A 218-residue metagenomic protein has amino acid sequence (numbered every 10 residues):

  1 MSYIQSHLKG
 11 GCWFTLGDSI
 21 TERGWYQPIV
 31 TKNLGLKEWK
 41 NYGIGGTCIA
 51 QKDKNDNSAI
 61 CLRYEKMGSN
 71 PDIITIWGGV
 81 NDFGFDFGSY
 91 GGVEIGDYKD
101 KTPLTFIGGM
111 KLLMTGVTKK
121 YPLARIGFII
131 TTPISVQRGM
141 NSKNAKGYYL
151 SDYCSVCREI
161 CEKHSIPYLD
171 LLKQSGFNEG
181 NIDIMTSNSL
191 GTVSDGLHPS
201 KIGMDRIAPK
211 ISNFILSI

Functional and structural regions predicted by a protein language model:
M1-I4: A short, compositionally biased domain-edge/stem linker segment
S6-G108, H198: Conserved SGNH/GDSL esterase-like catalytic core that processes O-acyl groups on lipids and polysaccharides
W13, I126-F128: Hydrophobic/aromatic residues located in beta-strands of well-ordered beta-sheets within soluble catalytic
R63-P71, T118-K120, L216-I218: Surface-exposed acidic, glycine-flexible loop patches that form ligand/cofactor-binding and adhesion interfaces
Y64, M110-M114, C154: Generic structural signal for well-ordered alpha-helices, preferentially at hydrophobic/aromatic core positions
G78, F128-I130: A cross-domain feature marking catalytic cores of carbohydrate-active enzymes and several ubiquitous metabolic/repair
Y121-R125: A short helix->loop->beta-strand "cap" motif at the edges of active sites that frequently abuts
T131-I218: Catalytic His-Asp segment of secreted/periplasmic serine-dependent ester chemistry enzymes
